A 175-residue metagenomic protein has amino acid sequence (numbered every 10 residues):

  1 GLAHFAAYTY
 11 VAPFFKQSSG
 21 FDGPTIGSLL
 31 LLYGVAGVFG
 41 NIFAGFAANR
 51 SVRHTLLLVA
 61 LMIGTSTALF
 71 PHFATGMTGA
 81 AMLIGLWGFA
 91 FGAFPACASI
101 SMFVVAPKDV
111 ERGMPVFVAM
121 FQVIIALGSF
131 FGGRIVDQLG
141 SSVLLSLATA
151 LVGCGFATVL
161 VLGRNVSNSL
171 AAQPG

Functional and structural regions predicted by a protein language model:
G1-L31, V35, V52: Extracytoplasmic gate region of multi-pass secondary transporters
P13, G92-V105: Intracellular helix-loop hinge segments at the cytoplasmic ends of transmembrane helices in 12-TM rocker-switch-type
F21-L30, G76, A80, G113-M114: Juxtamembrane helix-start elements in MFS-like secondary transporters
G34-I42, I125-A126: Residue-level signature of mid-helix packing/kink "hotspots" within the transmembrane helices of 12-pass Major
F39-V52, V136-D137: Helix-to-loop junctions at the C-terminal end of transmembrane segments in multipass secondary transporters
V52-A98: C-terminal transmembrane helical hairpin of 12-TM major facilitator-type secondary transporters
V104-S141, L147-A148: A late C-terminal transmembrane helix in Major Facilitator Superfamily
T149-G175: Multi-pass alpha-helical transporter architecture, strongest for 12-TM Major Facilitator/SLC carriers used
